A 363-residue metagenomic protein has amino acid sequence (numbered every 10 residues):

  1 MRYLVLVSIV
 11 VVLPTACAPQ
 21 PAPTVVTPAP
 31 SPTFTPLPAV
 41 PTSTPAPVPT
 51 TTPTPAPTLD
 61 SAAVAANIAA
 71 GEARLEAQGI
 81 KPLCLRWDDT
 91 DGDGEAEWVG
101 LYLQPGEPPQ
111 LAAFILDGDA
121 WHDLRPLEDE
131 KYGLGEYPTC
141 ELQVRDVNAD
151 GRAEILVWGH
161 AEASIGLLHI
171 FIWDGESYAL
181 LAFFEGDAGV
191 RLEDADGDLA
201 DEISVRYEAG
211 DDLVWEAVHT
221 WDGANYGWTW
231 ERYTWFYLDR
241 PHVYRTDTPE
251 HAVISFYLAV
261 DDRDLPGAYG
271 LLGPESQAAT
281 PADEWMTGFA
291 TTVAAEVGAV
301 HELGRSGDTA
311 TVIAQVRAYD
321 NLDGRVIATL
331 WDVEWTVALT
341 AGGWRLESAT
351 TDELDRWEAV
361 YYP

Functional and structural regions predicted by a protein language model:
I9-N67, P241-Y244: Ser/Thr-rich, Proline-interspersed low-complexity disordered segments
K81-T90, Y137-V147, D187-G197, D201: Beta-propeller blade termini
D89, E95, E107, P138-T139 (+3 more regions): Core segments of small alpha/beta cavity-forming domains
G92-Y102, D146-G159, G197-Y207: Acidic/hydrophobic-patterned starts of short beta strands in beta-sheet-rich repeat architectures
E107-A113, A163-H169, D211-V218: Structural motif
I115, D119-L124, G166, I172 (+2 more regions): Short solvent-exposed beta->alpha transition segments
I155, L192-A195, I203-R206, T234-L258 (+1 more regions): Low-complexity, intrinsically disordered terminal/linker segments enriched in charged and Gly/Pro repeats
V190, V205-W221, G304-P363: Exposed beta-sheet edge and beta->alpha loop/turn motif
